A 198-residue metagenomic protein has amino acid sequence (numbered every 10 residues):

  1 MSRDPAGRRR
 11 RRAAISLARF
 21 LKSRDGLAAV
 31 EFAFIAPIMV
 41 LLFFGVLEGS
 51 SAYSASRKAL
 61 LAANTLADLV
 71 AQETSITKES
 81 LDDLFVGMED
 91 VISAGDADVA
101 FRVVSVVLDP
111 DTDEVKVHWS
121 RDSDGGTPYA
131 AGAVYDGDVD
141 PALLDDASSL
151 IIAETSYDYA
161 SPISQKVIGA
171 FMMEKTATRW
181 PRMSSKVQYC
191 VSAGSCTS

Functional and structural regions predicted by a protein language model:
S2-D90: Alpha-helical assembly-interface signal, strongest on the long, hydrophobic N-terminal helix that forms
S2-R3, N64, D68-S198: Short, conserved structural patches
